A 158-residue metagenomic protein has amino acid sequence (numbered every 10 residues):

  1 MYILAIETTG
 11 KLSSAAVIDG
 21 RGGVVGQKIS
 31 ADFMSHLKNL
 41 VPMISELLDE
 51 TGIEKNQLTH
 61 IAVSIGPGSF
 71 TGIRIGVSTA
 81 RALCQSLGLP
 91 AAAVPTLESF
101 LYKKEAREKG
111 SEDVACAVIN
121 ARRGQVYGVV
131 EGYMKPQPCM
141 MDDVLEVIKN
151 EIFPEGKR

Functional and structural regions predicted by a protein language model:
M1-I65: N-terminal beta-alpha supersecondary unit
L12, S69, Q125: Glycine-rich nucleotide phosphate-binding loop and flanking beta-alpha elements of Rossmann-like dinucleotide-binding
I18-G20, I75-S78, R107-E108, V130-Y133: Short, glycine/charged-enriched secondary-structure capping and boundary segments
V24, R81-L83, Q125-V130: Short, basic/glycine-rich phosphate-binding loops at helix/coil junctions that contact nucleotide phosphates
D32, P90-R158: Surface "functional belts" at beta-alpha junctions
I44, T79-L83, F100-K104: Buried hydrophobic packing segments
L47-T51, S86, K104: Stable alpha-helical structural segments in soluble proteins, enriched in small hydrophobic residues
H60-T96: DPxDG-like acidic metal-binding loop motif
